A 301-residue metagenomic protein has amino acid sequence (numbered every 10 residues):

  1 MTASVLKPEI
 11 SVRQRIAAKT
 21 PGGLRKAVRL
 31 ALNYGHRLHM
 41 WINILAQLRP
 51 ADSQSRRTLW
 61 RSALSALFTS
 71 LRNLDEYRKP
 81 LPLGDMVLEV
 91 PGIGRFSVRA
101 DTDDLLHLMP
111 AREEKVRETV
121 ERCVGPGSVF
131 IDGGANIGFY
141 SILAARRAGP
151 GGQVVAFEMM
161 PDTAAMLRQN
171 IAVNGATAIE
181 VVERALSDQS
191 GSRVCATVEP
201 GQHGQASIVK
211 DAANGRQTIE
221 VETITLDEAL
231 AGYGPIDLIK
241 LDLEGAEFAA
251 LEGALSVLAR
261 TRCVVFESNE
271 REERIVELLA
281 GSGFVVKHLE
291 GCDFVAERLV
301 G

Functional and structural regions predicted by a protein language model:
T2-M160, A165-N170, A178, N214 (+3 more regions): S-adenosyl-L-methionine
D85-M86, I93-E118, T177, V182-Y233: Glycine-rich adenosyl-binding loop in Rossmann-like folds that engage adenosine-containing cofactors
V129-I137, S141, T218, E222-R274: Active-site segment flanking the S-adenosylmethionine/decSAM binding pocket in AdoMet-dependent transferases
D162, Q189, A246: Active-site loop signature of alpha/beta-hydrolase-fold enzymes
N174: Phosphate/pyrophosphate-binding betaalpha-module
S192-V194, L251, V276-E277: Short, well-ordered secondary-structure micro-motifs
